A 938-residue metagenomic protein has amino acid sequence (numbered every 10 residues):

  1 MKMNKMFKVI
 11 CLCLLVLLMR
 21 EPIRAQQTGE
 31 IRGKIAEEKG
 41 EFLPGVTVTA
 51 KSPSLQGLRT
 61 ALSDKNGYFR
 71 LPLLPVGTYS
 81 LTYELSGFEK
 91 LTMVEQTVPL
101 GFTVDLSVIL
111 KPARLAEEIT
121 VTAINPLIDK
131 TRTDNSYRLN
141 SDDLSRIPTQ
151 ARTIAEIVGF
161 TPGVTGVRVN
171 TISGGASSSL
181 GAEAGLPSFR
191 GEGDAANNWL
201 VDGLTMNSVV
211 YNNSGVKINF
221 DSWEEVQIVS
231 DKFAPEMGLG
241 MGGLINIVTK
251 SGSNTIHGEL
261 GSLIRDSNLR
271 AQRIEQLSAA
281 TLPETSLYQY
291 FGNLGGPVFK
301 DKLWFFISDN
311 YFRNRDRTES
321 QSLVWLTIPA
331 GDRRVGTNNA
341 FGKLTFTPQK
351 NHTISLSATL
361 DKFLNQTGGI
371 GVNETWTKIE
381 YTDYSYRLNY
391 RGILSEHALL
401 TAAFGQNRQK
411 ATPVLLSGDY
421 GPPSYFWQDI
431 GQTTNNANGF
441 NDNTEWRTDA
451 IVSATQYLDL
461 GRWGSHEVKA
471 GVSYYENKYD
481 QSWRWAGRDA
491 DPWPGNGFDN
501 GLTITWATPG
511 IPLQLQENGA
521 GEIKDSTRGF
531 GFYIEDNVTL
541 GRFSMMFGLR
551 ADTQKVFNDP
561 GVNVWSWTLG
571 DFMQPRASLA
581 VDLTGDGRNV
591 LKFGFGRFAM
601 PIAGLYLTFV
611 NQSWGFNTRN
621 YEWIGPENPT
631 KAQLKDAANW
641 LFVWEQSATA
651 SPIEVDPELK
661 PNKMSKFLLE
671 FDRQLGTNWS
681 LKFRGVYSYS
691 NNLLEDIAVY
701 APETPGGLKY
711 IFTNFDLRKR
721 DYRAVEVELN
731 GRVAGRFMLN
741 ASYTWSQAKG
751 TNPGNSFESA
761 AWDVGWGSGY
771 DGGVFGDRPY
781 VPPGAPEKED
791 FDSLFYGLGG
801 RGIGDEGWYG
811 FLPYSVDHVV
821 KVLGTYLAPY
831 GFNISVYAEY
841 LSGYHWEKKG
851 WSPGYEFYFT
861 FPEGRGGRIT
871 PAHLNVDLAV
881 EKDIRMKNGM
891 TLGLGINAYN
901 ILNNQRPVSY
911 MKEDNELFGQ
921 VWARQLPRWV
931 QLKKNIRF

Functional and structural regions predicted by a protein language model:
E21-N140, N219: Periplasm-facing N-terminal accessory domains of Gram-negative outer-membrane beta-barrel systems
F88-S251, R270, Q276-S278, L287-G296 (+3 more regions): Periplasmic N-terminal accessory/gating domains of Gram-negative outer-membrane beta-barrel systems
V167, D559-P560, S566-Q574, S578-T713 (+3 more regions): Solvent-exposed loop/turn elements at secondary-structure boundaries
H257, P283-L364, Y381-T401, P575: Transmembrane beta-barrel wall of Gram-negative outer-membrane proteins
L326-G331, A437, S453, W463-R588 (+4 more regions): Signature of Gram-negative outer-membrane beta-barrel scaffolds
G336, T347, H352-Y533, Y700-T713 (+2 more regions): Replace "related TpsB outer-membrane translocases also match" with "some related outer-membrane beta-barrels such as
R542, Q554, K682-K848: Gram-negative outer-membrane beta-barrel transporters
N678, P829-F857, P871-N875, E881-F938: C-terminal beta-signal and adjacent terminal beta-strands/loops of Gram-negative outer-membrane beta-barrel proteins
